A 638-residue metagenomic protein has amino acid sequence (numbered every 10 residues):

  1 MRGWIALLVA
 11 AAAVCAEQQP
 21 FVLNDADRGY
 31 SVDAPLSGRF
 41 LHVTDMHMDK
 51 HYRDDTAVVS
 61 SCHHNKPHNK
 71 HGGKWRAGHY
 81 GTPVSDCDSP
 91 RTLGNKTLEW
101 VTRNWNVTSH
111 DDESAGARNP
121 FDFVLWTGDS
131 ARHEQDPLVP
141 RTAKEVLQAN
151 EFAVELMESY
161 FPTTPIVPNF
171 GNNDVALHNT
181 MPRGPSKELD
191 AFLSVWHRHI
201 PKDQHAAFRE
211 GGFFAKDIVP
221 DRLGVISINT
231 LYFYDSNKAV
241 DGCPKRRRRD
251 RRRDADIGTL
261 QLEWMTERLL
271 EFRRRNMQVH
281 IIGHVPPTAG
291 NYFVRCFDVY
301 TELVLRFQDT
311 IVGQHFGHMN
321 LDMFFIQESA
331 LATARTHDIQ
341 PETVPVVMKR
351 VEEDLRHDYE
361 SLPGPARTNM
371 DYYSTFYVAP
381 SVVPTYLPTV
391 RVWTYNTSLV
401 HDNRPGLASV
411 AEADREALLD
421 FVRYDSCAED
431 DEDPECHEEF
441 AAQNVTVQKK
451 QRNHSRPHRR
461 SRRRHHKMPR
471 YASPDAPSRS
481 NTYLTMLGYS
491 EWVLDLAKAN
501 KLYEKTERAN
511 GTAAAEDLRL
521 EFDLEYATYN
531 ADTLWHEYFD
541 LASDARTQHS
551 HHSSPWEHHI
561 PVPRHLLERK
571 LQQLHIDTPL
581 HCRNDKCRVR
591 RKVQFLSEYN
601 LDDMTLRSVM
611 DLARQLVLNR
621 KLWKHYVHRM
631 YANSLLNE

Functional and structural regions predicted by a protein language model:
M1-Q18: Fungal secretory targeting signals
C15-W126, E188-G224, Y232-E271, L321-E638: Metal-dependent phosphoesterase/phosphodiesterase active-site architecture
H42-T44, D122-D129, P165-G171, H280-H284 (+2 more regions): Active-site neighborhood of phospho(di)ester-bond hydrolases with catalytic His/Asp-centered motifs
K50, R132-Q135, P168-H178, Y234-D235 (+3 more regions): Active-site environment of divalent metal-dependent phosphoester hydrolases
S89-F161, P165-N169: Long, well-ordered early-domain segments
T127, R268-A289: Short acidic, glycine-rich surface-loop motifs adjacent to enzyme active sites
G128-E155, V175-A191, N291-F297, F325-A332: Metal-dependent catalytic neighborhoods of phosphoester/phosphodiester hydrolases
E145-Y160, K187-A206, T301-L305, V312: Acidic, His- and aromatic-enriched active-site or binding-groove loops in soluble protein domains that engage sugars
